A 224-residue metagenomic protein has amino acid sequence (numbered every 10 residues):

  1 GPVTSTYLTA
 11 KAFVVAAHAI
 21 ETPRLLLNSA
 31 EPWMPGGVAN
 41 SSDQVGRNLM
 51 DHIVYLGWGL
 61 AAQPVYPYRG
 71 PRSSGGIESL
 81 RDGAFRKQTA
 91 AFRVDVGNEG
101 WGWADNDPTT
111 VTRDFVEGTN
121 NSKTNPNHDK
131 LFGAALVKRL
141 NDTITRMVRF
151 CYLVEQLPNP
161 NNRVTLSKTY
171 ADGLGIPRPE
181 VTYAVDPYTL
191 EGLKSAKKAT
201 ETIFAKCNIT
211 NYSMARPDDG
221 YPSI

Functional and structural regions predicted by a protein language model:
P2-R72: Glycine-rich loop(s) and the adjacent beta-strand/alpha-helix scaffold that form part
K11-F13, P108, D219-G220: A short, sequence-level motif marking secondary-structure junctions
A16, L25-S29, H52, T169 (+1 more regions): Generic, well-ordered alpha-helical scaffold segments in large soluble proteins
I20, S29-P32, N120-N125, A135-R139 (+2 more regions): N-terminal start-of-chain detector that recognizes signal peptides and the immediate post-cleavage beginning
E21-R24, W33-M34, Y66-P67, P158-P160 (+2 more regions): Flexible loop/turn segments at secondary-structure boundaries
S42-P177, P187: FAD cofactor-binding and catalytic pocket of flavoenzymes
N141, T145-Q156, N161, I176-I224: A glycine-rich dinucleotide-binding beta-alpha-beta segment and adjacent secondary-structure elements that constitute
